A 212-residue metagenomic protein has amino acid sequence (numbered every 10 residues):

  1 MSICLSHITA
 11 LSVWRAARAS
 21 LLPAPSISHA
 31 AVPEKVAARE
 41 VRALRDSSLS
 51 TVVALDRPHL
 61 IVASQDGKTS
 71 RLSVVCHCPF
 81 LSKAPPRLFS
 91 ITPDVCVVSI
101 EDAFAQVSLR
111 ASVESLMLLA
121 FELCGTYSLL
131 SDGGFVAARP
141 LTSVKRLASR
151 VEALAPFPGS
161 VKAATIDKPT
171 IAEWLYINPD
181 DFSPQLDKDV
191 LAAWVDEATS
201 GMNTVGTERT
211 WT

Functional and structural regions predicted by a protein language model:
M1-D189, W194-R209: Short gly/ser-rich loop at a beta-strand->alpha-helix junction or flexible surface loop bordering the NTP-binding
